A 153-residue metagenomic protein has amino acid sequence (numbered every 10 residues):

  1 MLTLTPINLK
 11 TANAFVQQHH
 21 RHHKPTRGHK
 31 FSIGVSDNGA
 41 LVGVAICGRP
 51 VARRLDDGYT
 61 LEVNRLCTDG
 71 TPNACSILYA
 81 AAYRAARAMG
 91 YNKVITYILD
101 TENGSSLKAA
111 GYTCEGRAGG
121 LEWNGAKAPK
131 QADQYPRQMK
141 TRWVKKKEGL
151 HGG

Functional and structural regions predicted by a protein language model:
M1, K147-G153: Short intrinsically disordered terminal tails
M1, T60, K140: A residue-level signal for beta-strand positions that form part of recognition/binding surfaces within mature
M1-R27: Short amphipathic alpha-helix that is part of the acyltransferase structural core
P6, D37, G48-R137: Acyl-donor binding region in acyl/amide transferases
V16, H29-A45: Conserved beta-hairpin
K24-T26, V35, R54: Short, conserved, surface-exposed binding loops centered on an aromatic residue
K30, Q138-R142: Short hydrophobic/aromatic beta-strand or adjacent loop that forms the aromatic wall/cage of a ligand/substrate-binding
G34-S36, R142-K146: Short, well-ordered beta-strand micro-motif
